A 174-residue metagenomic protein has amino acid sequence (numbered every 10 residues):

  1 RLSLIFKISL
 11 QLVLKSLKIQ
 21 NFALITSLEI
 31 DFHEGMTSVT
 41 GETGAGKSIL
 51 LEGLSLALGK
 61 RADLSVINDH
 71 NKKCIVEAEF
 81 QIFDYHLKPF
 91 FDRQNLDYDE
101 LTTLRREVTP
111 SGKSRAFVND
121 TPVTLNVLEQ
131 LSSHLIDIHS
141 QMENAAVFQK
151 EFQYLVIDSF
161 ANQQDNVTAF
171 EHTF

Functional and structural regions predicted by a protein language model:
R1-L12: Short, Lys/Arg-enriched N-terminal segments with co-localized hydrophobic residues within the first ~10-30 amino acids
S16-V156, Q164-F174: Gly/Lys-enriched N-terminal cap/neck module of very large, oligomeric protein machines
